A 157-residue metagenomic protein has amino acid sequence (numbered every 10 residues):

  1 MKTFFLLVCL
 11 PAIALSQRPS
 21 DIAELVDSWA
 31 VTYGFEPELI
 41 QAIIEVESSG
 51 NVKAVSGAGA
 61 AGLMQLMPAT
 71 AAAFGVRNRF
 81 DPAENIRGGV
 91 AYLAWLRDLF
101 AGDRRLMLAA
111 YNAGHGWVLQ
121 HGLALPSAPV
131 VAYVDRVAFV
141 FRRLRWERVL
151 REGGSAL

Functional and structural regions predicted by a protein language model:
M1-F4: Positively charged n-region of N-terminal signal peptides that target proteins for export
C9-P11: N-terminal signal peptide c-region/cleavage motif recognized by signal peptidases
L15-L157: Catalytic glycan-binding domains that act on GlcNAc-containing polysaccharides
